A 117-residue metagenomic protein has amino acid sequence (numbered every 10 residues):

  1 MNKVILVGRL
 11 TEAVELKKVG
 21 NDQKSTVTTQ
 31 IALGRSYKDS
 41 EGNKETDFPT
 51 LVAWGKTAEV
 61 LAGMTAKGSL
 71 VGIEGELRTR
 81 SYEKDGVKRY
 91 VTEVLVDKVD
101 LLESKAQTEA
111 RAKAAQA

Functional and structural regions predicted by a protein language model:
M1-N2, V14-D22, K38-K44, E59 (+2 more regions): Acidic, gly/ser/pro-rich intrinsically disordered tails
V4, S25, D47, Y90 (+1 more regions): Exposed loop/turn and edge beta-strand positions of beta-sandwich/beta-sheet ligand-binding modules
I5-E12, I31, K67-R78, V96-V99: OB-fold and OB-like beta-barrel modules that bind single-stranded nucleic acids
K17-L33, Y90-T92: Short aromatic-glycine-enriched beta-strand elements
N43-T57: Disulfide-stabilized netrin-like
W54-R89: Beta-rich strand-turn-strand
R80-K105: C-terminal structural segments of small proteins and small subunits
